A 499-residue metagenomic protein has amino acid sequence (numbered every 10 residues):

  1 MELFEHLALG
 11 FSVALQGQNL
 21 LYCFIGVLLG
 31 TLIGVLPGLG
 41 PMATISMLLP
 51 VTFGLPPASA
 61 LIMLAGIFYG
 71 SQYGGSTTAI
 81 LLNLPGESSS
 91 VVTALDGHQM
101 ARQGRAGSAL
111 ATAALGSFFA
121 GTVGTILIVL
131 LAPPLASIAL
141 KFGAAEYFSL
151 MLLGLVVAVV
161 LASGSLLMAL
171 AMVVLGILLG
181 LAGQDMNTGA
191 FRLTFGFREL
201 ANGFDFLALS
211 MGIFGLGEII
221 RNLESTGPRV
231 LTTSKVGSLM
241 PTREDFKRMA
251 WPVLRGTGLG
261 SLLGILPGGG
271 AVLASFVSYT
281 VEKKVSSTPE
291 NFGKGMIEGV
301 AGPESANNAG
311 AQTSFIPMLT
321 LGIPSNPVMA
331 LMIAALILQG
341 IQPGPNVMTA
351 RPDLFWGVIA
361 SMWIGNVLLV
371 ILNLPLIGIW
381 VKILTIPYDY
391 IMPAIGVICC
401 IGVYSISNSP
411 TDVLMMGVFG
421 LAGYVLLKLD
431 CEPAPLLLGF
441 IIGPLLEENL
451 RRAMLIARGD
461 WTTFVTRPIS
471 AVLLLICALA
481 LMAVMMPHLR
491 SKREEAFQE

Functional and structural regions predicted by a protein language model:
M1-A60, P133, L140, F191-M296 (+4 more regions): Helix-loop-helix hairpins and the membrane-proximal interhelical loops of multi-pass alpha-helical transport proteins
V27-P41, G70-N83, A158-S163, T257-P267 (+3 more regions): Transmembrane alpha-helix interface/packing and boundary motifs in multi-pass membrane proteins, characterized by
I33-M42, I80-V91, V123-L127, L263-V272 (+4 more regions): Short helix-coil transition sites and intra-membrane helix breaks within transmembrane domains of multi-pass
P41-P50, L64, A79-Q99, L130 (+6 more regions): Re-entrant/interfacial helical elements at transmembrane boundaries that shape and gate the permeation pathway
A58-I62, Q99-G116, S287-G299, P327-A330 (+1 more regions): Membrane-interface alpha-helices at helix entry/exit sites of multi-pass transporters
F68-A79, G86, M296-L321, S325 (+1 more regions): A structural-propensity feature for long, helix-poor, extended segments
Y69-G74, L115-L127, L179, A301-F315 (+2 more regions): Membrane-embedded alpha-helical segments of transport systems, primarily multispan ion/solute transporters
A111-G227, L338-K492: Membrane-embedded alpha-helical modules
